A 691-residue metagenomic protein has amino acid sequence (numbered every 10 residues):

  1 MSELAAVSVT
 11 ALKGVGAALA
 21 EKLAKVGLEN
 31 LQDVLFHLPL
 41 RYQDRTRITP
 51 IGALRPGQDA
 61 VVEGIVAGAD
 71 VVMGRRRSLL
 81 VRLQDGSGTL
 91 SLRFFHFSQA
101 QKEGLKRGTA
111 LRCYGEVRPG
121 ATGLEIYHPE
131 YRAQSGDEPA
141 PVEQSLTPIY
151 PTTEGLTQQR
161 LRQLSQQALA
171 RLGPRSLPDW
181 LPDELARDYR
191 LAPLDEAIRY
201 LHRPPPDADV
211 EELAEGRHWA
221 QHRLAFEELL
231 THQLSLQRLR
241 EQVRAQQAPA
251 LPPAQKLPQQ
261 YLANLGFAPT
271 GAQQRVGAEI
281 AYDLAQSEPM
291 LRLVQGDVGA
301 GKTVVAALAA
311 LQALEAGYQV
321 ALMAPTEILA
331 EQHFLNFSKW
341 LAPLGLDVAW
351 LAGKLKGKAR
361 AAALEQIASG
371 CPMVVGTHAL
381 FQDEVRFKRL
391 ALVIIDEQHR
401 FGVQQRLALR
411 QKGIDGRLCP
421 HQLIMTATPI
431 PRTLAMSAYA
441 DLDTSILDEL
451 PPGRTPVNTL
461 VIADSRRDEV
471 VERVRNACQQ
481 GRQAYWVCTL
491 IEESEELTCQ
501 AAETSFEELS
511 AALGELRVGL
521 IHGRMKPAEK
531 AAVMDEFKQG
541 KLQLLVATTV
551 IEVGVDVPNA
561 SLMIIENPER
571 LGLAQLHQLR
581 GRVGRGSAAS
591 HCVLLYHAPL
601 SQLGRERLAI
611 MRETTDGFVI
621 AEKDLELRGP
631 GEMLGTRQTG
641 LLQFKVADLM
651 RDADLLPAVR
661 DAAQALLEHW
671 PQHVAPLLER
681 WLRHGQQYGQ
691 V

Functional and structural regions predicted by a protein language model:
M1-K13, E21-A24, T231-H232, Q242: Long, highly charged, low-complexity intrinsically disordered interaction regions that mediate electrostatic DNA/RNA
H37-A67, P182: OB-fold nucleic-acid-binding modules
I65, E116-V117, P568, R582: Short, surface-exposed secondary-structure boundary micro-motifs
V72-N264, T636, H669: Upstream accessory/linker segments immediately N-terminal to the RecA-like ATPase cores of bacterial MutS and a subset
F267-G277: N-terminal pre-Walker A segment at the start of P-loop NTPase domains
R275-A278, P289-I610, A665, H669-H673: Inter-lobe coupling/hinge segments of SF2-like helicase ATPases
P599-V691: C-terminal accessory region of SF2 helicases/translocases
